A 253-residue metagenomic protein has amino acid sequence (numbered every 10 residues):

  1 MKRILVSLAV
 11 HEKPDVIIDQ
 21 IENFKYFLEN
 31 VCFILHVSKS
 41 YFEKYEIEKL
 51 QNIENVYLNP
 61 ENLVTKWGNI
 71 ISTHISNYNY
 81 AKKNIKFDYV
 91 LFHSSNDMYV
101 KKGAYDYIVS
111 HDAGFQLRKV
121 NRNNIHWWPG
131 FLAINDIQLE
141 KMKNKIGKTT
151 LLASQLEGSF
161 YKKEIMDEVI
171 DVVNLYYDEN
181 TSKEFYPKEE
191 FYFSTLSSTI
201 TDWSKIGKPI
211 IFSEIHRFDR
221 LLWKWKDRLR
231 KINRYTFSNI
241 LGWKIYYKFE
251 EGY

Functional and structural regions predicted by a protein language model:
M1-Y253: ER/Golgi luminal nucleotide-sugar-dependent glycosyltransferases, focusing on the catalytic module
